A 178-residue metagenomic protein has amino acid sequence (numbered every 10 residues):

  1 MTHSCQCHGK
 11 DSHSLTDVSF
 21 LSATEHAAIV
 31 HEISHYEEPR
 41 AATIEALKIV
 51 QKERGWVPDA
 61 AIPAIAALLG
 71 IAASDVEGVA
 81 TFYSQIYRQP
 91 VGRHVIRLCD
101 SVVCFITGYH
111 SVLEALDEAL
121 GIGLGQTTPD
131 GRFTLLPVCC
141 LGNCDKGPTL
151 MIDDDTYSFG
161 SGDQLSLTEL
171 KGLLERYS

Functional and structural regions predicted by a protein language model:
T2-S178: Signature of N-terminal electron-transfer/Fe-S-associated modules in redox systems
